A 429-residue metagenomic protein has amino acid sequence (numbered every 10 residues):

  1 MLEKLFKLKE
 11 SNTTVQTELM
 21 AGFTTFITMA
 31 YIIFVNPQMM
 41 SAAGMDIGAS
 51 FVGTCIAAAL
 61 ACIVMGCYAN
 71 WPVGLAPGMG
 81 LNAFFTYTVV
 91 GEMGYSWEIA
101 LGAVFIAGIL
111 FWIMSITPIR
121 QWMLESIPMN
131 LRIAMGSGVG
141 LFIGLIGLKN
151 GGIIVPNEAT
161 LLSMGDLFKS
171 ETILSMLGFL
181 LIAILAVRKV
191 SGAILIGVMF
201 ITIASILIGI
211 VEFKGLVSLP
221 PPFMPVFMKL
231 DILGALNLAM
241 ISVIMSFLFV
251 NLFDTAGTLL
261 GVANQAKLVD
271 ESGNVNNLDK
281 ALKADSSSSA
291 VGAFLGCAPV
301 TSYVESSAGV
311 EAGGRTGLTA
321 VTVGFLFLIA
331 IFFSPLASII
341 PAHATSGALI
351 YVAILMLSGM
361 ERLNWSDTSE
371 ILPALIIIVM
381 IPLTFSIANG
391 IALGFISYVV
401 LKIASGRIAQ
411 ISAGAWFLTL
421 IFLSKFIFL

Functional and structural regions predicted by a protein language model:
M1-A49, L162-M164, L195-D279, F422-S424: Helix-loop-helix hairpins and the membrane-proximal interhelical loops of multi-pass alpha-helical transport proteins
L2-N36, A57, P77-G136, N264-M360: Helix-loop-helix junctions within the multi-pass membrane cores of secondary transporters/permeases
T14, F34, F51, C55 (+18 more regions): Conserved active-site and cofactor/substrate-binding residues in soluble primary-metabolism enzymes
L19, M39, M123, G192 (+3 more regions): Residue-level signature of catalytic and energy-coupling elements of molecular machines, predominantly ATP/GTP-dependent
Q38-A49, T88-I99, L238-I241, P341 (+1 more regions): Helix-coil boundary and interhelical linker segments in multi-pass alpha-helical membrane proteins
A43-I63: Loop-to-helix transition at the N-terminal end of transmembrane alpha-helices
A61-G74, A183-K189, F247-D254, D285-L295 (+3 more regions): Transmembrane alpha-helix interface/packing and boundary motifs in multi-pass membrane proteins, characterized by
M93-L207, V211, V321-L429: Membrane-embedded alpha-helical modules
